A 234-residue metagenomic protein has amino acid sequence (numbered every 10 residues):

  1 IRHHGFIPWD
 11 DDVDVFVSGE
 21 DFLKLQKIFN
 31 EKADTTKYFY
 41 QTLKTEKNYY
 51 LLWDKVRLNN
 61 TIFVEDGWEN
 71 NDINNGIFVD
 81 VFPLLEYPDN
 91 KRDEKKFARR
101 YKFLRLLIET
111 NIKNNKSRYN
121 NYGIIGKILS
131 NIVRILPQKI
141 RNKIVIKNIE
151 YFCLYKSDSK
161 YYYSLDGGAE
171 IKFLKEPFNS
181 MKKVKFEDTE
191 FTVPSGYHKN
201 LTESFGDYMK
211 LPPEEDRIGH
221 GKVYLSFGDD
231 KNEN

Functional and structural regions predicted by a protein language model:
I1-V13, V17-Q26, E176, E203: Active-site nucleotide-donor binding segment shared across nucleotidyl transfer reactions
F29-D89, E109-Y122, G126-G206, L211-N234: Conserved catalytic core of two-metal-ion nucleotidyltransferases
N90-K96: A short secondary-structure junction signal
R99-Y101: Short, His- and charge-rich active-site/binding loops that engage polyanionic ligands
